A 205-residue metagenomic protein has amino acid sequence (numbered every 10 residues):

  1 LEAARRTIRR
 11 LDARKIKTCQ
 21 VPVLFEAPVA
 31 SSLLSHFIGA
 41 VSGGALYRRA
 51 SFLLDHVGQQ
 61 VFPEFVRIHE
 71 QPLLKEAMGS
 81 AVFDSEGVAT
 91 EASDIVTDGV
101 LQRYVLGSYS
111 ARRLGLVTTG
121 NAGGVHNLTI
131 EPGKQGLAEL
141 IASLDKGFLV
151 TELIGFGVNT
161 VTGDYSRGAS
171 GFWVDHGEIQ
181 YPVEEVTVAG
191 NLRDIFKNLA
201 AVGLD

Functional and structural regions predicted by a protein language model:
L1-E2, F25-P28, I38, S42-H69: Extended amphipathic alpha-helical scaffolds
L1-L34, V41: Internal alpha/beta scaffold segment
I8-C19, A45-R49, F148-E152, L204: Residue-level signal for secondary-structure boundary elements
R14, L54-D205: Dual-mode signal for accessory low-complexity, basic/Gly-rich regions
A30, R49, S166-S170: Alpha-helix boundary/capping detector
L34-S35, L106: A short local structural element in Rossmann-fold oxidoreductases
S35-H36, H126: Histidine-centered active-site/metal-ligand motif
